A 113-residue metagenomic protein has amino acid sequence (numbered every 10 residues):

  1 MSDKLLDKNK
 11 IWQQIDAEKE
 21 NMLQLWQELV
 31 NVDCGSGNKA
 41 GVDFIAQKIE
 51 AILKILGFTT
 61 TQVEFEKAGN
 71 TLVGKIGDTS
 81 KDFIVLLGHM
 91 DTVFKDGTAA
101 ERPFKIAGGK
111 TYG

Functional and structural regions predicted by a protein language model:
S2-Y112: Acidic/His- and Gly-rich active-site-bordering loop/insert found across diverse amide/peptide-bond hydrolases
